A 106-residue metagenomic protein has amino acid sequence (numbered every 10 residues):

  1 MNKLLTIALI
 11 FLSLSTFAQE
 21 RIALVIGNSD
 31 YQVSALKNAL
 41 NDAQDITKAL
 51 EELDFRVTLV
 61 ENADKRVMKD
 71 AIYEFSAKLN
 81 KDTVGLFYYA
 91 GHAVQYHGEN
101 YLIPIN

Functional and structural regions predicted by a protein language model:
L4-T16: Sec-dependent N-terminal signal peptides
A18-Q19, K78-D82, V94-Y96: Extracellular/periplasmic catalytic domains that process cell-envelope and extracellular macromolecules
Q19-V25: Cleaved targeting-peptide boundary
D30-Q44: Glycine- and acidic-residue-enriched helix-capping/strand-helix junction motifs
N38-N41, V67, H92-N106: A short, glycine/acidic-enriched catalytic loop
A43, T47-T83: Functional beta-strand-loop-alpha-helix junction segments that form "active/interaction loops" within catalytic
